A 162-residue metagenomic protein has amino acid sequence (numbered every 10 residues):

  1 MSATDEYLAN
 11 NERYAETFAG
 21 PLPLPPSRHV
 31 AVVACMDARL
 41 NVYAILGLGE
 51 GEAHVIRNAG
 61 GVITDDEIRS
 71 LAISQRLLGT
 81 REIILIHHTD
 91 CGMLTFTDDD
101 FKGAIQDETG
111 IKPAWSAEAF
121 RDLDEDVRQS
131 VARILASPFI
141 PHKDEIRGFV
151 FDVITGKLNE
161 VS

Functional and structural regions predicted by a protein language model:
M1-S27, G60-D66, I73, L77-L78 (+1 more regions): Divalent-metal-activated hydrolytic enzyme cores
N11, V32, I56, L85 (+1 more regions): Divalent metal-coordination and catalytic microenvironments
R13-T17, L22-L48: N-terminal short beta-loop-beta anion/metal-coordinating cradle
V33-C35, I86, F149: Short hydrophobic segments within beta-strands
M36-R39, T89-M93: Gly/Ser/Thr-rich loops at beta-strand to alpha-helix junctions that form or flank small-molecule/cofactor-binding
L40, D65-I68: Short glycine/serine/threonine-rich phosphate/pyrophosphate-binding segments that cradle anionic phosphate groups
G47-V55: Short helix-loop-beta junction
L77-H88: Ordered, amphipathic secondary-structure segments that act as subunit-interaction surfaces in large macromolecular
